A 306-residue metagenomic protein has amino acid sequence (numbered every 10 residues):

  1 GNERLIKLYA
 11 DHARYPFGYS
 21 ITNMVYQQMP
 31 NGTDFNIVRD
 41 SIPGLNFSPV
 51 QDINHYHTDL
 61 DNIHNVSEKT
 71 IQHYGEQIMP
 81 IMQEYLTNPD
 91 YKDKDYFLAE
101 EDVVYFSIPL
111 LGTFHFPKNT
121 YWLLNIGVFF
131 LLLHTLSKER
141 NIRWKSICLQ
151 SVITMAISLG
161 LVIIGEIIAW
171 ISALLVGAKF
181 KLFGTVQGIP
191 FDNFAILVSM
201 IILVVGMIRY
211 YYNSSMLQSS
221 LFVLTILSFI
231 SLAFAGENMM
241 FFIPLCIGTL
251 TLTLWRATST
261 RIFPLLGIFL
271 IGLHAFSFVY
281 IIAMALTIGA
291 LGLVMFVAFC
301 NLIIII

Functional and structural regions predicted by a protein language model:
G1-H115: Soluble extramembrane regions of membrane proteins in the secretory/endomembrane system
K7, K69, K92-K94, K118 (+3 more regions): Context-gated lysine
Q28, V66, I78, F97 (+4 more regions): A sequence-level detector of short, solvent-exposed, charge-rich linear segments
M82-Y91, N119-W122, I153-G160: Alpha-helical transmembrane segments of integral membrane proteins, especially early/N-terminal helices
Y96-F129, I142-I147, F191: Cytosolic-side membrane-insertion boundary helix
F130-I306: Alpha-helical transmembrane segments of integral membrane proteins
